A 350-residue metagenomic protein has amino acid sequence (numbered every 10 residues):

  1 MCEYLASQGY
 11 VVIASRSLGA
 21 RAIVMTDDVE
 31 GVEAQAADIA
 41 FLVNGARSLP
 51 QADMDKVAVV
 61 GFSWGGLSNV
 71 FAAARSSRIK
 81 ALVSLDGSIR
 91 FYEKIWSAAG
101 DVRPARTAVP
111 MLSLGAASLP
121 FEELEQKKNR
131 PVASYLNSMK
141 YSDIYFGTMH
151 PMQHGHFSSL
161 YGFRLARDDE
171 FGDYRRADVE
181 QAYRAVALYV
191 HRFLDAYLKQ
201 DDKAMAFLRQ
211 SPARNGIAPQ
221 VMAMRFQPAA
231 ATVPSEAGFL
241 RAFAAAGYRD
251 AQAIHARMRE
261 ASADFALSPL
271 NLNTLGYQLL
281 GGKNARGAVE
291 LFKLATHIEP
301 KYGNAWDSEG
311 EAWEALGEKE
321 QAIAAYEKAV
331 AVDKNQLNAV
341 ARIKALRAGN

Functional and structural regions predicted by a protein language model:
M1-A14: Short amphipathic alpha-helix adjacent to the substrate-entry channel of hydrolases
V11, R16-G19, S88, M152: Short beta-to-alpha linker loops that shape the active-site pocket of alpha/beta-hydrolase fold enzymes
D27-Q51: Alpha/beta-hydrolase active-site loop
L42-R106: Primarily recognizes the serine-hydrolase "nucleophile elbow" in alpha/beta-hydrolase and SGNH/GDSL folds
A81-H154: The feature captures the conserved acid-bearing segment of alpha/beta-hydrolase catalytic domains
P151-G155, L160-G303, E320, A324-E327 (+2 more regions): Alpha/beta-hydrolase-fold serine-hydrolase catalytic core, especially in secreted/extracellular enzymes
E309, L316, R342-I343: Residue-level signature of tetratricopeptide-repeat
